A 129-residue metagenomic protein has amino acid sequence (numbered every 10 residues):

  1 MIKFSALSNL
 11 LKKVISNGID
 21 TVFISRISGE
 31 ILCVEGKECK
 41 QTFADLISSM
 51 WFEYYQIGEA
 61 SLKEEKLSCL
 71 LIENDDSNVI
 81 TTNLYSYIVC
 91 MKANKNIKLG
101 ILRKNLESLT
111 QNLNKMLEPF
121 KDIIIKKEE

Functional and structural regions predicted by a protein language model:
M1-I19, S28-E129: Acidic, low-complexity cytosolic segments
